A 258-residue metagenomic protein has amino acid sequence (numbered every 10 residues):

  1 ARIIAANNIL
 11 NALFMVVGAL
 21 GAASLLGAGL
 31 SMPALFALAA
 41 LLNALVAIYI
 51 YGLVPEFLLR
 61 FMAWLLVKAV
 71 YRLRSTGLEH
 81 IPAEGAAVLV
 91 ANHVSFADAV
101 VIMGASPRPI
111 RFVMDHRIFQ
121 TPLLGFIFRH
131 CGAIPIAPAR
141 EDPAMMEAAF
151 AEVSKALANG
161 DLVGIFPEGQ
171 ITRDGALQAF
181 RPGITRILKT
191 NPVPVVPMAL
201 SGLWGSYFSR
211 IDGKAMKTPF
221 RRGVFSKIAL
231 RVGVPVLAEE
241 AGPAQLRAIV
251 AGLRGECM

Functional and structural regions predicted by a protein language model:
N7-N11: Structural signature of transmembrane alpha-helices in multi-pass secondary transporters
M15-A23: Glycine/proline-centered helix-kink
S24-L42: A membrane-interface helix-boundary motif in multi-pass transporters
V54-G85: N-terminal signal-anchor transmembrane helix
A83-D142: Catalytic core of membrane glycerolipid acyltransferases/transacylases, capturing the structured, soluble-facing
S154-T185: Catalytic-site beta-strand/loop segments enriched in glycine and acidic/polar residues
R173-A241: A cross-family acyltransferase "interaction/gating" segment
